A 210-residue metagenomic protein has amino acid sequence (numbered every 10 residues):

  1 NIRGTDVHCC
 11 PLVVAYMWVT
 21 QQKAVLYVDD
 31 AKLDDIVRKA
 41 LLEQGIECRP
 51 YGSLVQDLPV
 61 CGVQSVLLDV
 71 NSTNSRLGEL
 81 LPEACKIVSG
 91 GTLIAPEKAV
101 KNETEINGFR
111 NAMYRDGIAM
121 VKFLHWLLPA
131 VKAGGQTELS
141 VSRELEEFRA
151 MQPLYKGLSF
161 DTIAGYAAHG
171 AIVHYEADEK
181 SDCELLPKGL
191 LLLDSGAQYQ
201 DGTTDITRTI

Functional and structural regions predicted by a protein language model:
N1-I210: Active-site neighborhoods and metal-handling regions in enzymes and metal-associated proteins
